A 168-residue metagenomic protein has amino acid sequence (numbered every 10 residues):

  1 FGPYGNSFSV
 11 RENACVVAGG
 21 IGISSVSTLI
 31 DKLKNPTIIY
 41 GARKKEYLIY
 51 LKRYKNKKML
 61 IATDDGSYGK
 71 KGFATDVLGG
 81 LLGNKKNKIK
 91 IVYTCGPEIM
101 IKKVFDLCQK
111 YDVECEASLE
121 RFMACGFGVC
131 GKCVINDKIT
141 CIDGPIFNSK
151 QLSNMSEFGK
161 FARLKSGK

Functional and structural regions predicted by a protein language model:
F1-E120: FNR/FR-type flavoprotein reductase catalytic core
I23-S25, E98-I99, E120-I146: Local cysteine-cluster metal-coordination motifs and their immediate loop/turn environment, predominantly Fe-S cluster
I38, Y50, K86, F127 (+2 more regions): Short linear functional motifs in flexible/disordered or boundary regions
Y68, A124-C125, E157: Short secondary-structure capping/turn micro-motifs that flank functional sites
F105-K110, G131-L164: Iron-sulfur (Fe-S) cluster-binding segments and ferredoxin-like electron-carrier domains, especially [2Fe-2S]
